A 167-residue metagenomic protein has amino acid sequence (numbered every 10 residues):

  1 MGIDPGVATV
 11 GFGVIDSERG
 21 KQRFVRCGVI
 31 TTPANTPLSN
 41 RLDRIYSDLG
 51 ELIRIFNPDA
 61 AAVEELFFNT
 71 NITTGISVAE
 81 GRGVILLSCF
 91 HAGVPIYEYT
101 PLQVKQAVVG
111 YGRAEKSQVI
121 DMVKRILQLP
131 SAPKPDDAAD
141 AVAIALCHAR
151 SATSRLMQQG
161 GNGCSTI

Functional and structural regions predicted by a protein language model:
M1-I167: Phosphate- and other anionic-substrate recognition elements at nucleic-acid/protein interfaces
